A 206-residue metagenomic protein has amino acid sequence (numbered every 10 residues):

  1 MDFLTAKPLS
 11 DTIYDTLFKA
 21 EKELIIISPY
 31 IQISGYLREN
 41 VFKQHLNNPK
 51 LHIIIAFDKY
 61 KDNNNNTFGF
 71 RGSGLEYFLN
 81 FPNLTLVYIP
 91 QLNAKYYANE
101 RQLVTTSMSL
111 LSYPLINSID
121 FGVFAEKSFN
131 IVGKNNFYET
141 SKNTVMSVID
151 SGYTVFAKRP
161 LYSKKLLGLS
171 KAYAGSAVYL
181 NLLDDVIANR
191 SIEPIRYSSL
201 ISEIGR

Functional and structural regions predicted by a protein language model:
M1-I25: Charged/polar interaction segments and conserved charged motifs
D2-D11, L51-Q102, S107-K134: HKD-type phospholipase D/PLD-like phosphodiesterase module
Y14, Y30, Y36, Y60 (+10 more regions): Sequence-level detector for tyrosine residue identity
T16-L79, L183-R206: Primarily the HKD phosphodiesterase
V104-E203: Signature of lipid phosphatidyltransferase scaffolds
